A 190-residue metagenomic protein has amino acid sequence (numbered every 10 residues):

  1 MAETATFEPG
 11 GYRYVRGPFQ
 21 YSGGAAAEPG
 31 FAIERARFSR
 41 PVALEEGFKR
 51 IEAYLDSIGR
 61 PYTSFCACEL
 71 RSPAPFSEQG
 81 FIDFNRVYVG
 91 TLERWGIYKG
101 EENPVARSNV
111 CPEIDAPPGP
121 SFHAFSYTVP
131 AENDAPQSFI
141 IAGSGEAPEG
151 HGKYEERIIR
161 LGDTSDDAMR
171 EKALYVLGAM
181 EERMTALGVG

Functional and structural regions predicted by a protein language model:
M1-G190: Short, polar/acidic, helix-capping and beta-turn segments at strand->helix junctions that line the mouths
